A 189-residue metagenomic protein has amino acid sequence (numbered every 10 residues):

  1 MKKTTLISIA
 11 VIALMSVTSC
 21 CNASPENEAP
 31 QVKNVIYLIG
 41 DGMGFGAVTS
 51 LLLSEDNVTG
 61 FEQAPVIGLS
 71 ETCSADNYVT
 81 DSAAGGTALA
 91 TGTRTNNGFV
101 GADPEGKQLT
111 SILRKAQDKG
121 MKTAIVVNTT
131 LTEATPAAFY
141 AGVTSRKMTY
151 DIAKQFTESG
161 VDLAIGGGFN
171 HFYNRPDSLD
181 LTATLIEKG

Functional and structural regions predicted by a protein language model:
M1-T4: Positively charged n-region of N-terminal signal peptides that target proteins for export
L6-L14: Sec-dependent N-terminal signal peptides
V17-S19: C-terminal motif of bacterial Sec signal peptides marking the signal peptidase cleavage site
N22-G189: N-terminal catalytic scaffold of extracellular/periplasmic and nuclease hydrolases that process anionic headgroups
